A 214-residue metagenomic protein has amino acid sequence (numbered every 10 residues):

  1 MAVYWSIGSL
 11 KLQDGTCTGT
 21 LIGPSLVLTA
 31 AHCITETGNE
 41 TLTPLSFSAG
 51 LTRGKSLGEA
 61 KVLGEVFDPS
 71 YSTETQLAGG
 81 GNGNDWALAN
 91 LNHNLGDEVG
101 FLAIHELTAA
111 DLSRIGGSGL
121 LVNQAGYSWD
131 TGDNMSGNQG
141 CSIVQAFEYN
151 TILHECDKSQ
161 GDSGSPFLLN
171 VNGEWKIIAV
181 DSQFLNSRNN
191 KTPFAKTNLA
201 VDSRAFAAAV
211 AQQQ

Functional and structural regions predicted by a protein language model:
M1-W5, T16, E40-D97: Conserved catalytic-core segment of clan PA serine endopeptidases
A2-S48, S142-F147: Catalytic histidine site
I7, L26-L28, W86-N90, P166: Conserved hydrophobic/aromatic beta-strand scaffold that supports enzyme active sites
T20, D157-D181: Catalytic nucleophile loop of clan PA
A30-C33, Q160, I178-S187: Short beta->alpha transition motifs characteristic of CBS
A49-G50, Q124-Y127, W175-Q183: Catalytic Cys-His active-site segments of thiol-dependent hydrolases/isopeptidases
N82-K158, T192-A195, S203: Chymotrypsin/trypsin-fold serine protease catalytic domain
S182-Q214: C-terminal cap/linker of serine protease catalytic domains
